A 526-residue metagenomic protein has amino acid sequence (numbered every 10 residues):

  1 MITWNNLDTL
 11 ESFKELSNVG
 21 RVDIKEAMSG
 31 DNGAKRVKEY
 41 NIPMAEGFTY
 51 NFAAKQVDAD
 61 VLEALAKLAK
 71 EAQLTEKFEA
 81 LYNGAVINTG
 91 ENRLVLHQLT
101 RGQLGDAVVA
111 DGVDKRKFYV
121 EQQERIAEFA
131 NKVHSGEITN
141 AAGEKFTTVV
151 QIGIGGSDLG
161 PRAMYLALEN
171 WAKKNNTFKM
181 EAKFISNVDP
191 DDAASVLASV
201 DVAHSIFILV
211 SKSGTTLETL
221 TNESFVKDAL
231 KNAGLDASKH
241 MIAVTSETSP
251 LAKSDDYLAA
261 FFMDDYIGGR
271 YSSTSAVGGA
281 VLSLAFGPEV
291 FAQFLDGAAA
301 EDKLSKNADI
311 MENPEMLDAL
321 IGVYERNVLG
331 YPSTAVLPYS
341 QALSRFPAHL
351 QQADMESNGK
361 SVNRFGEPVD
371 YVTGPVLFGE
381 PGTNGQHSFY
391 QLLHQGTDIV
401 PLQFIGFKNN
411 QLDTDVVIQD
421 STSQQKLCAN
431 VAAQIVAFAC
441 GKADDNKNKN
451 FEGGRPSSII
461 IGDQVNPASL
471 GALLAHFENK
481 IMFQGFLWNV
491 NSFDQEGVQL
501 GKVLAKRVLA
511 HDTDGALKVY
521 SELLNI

Functional and structural regions predicted by a protein language model:
M1-Q73, E312, M316-E325, L343-F346 (+9 more regions): Flexible, glycine-rich loop/tail regions that form catalytic "lids" or insertion modules at the edges of active sites
W4-A142, Q419-C428, A439-C440, G462 (+3 more regions): Extended, charge-enriched "interface" segments that sit outside catalytic cores
K35, Q56, D60, D114-K117 (+15 more regions): Conserved active-site and cofactor/substrate-binding residues in soluble primary-metabolism enzymes
E128-G136, A142-A308, R507-A510: Glycine-rich phosphate-binding loops that contact phosphosugars or nucleotide phosphates
T147-G155, F207-S213, S333-S340, L377 (+1 more regions): Short glycine-rich or small-residue beta-strand-to-loop segments that form or flank ligand, phosphate, metal/Fe-S
A229-T414, G453, L500-I526: Active-site phosphate/pyrophosphate-binding segments
H394-T397, G406-Q464, A475: Substrate-recognition/cap regions that form aromatic- and gly/pro-loop-enriched pockets for small-molecule ligands
K449, V465-L517: C-terminal structured subdomain/cap of oxidoreductase catalytic cores
